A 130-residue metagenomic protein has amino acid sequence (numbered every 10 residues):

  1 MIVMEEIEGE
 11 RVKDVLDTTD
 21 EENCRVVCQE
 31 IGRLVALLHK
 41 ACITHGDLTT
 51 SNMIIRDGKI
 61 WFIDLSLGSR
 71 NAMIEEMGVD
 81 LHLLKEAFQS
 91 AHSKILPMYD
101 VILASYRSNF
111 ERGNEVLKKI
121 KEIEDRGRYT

Functional and structural regions predicted by a protein language model:
M1-C28: Conserved structural core of kinase catalytic domains
L16, D57, S69-N71: Activation segment
V35-I43: Protein kinase catalytic-loop region centered on the HRD/HxD motif
I43-T50: Catalytic-loop of the protein kinase fold
N52-F62: Conserved protein kinase catalytic/activation segment
W61-T130: C-lobe/activation-segment region of protein kinase-like
